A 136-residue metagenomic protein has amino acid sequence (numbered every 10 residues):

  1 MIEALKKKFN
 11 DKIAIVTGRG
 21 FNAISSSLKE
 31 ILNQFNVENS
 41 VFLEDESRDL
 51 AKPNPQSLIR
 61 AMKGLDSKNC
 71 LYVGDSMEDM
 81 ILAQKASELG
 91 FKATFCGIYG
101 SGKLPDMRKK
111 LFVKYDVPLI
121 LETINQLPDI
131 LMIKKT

Functional and structural regions predicted by a protein language model:
M1-K7, L58, M62, K109: Short amphipathic alpha-helical segments and helix-helix/interface helices
L5-F9, L32-N33, Q84-T94, K135: Alpha-helix termini
A14, G18-L71, M77-E88: Substrate-recognition "cap/lid" segment bordering the active-site pocket of phosphatases
V41-D49, I98-L104, Q126: Short, acidic/turn-prone active-site loops that include or flank metal/cofactor- and phosphate-binding residues
Y72-L119: Acidic, Mg2+-coordinating phosphoryl-transfer loop and its flanking beta/alpha structural elements, shared across
P118-L127: Short acidic-hydrophobic, aromatic-tinged amphipathic segments that line or gate anion-handling sites
L127-T136: Short amphipathic alpha-helix with an adjacent loop that forms part of the alpha/beta core around
